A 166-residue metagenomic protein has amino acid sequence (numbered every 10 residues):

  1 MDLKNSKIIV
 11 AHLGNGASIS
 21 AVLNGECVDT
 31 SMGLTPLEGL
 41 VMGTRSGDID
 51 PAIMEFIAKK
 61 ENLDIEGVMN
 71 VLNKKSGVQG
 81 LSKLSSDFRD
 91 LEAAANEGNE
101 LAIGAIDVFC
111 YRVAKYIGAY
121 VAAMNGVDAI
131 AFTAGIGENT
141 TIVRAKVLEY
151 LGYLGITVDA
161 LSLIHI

Functional and structural regions predicted by a protein language model:
M1-A58: Glycine-rich phosphate-binding loop of actin/hexokinase-like ATP-binding domains
N5-A11, E66-K75, A129-A131: Beta-strand segments within the central parallel beta-sheet cores of soluble alpha/beta enzyme folds
G14, D128-Y150: Glycine-rich phosphate-binding loops at beta-strand->alpha-helix junctions
A17, D48-A52, L63, G67 (+6 more regions): Conserved active-site and cofactor/substrate-binding residues in soluble primary-metabolism enzymes
A58-K83: Oxyanion-binding "anion nests"
N70, G77-L81, F88-A123: Adenine-nucleotide phosphate-binding core of ATP-dependent small-molecule kinases
I164-I166: Conserved small/polar residues in nucleotide/adenosyl-binding loops
